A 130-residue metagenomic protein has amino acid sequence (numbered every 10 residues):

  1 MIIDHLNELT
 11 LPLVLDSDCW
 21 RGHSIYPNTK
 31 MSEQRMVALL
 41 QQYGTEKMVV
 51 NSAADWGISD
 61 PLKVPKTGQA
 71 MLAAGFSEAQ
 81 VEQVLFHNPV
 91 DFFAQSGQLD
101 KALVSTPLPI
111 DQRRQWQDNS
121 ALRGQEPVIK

Functional and structural regions predicted by a protein language model:
M1-I2, D18-G22, K47-V49: Structural preference for beta-strand elements that scaffold enzyme active sites
M1-N7, S24-P27: Catalytic beta/alpha-barrel core
N7-L9, M36-V37, S77-E78: A generic local structural motif
L11-S17, K30-Q42, A54-A70, F93-L99: Histidine/acidic-residue-rich catalytic or RNA/ligand-binding cores of hydrolases and nuclease-related proteins
G22-Y26, E33-Q34: Catalytic cores of processing enzymes, dominated by hydrolases/peptidases, characterized by acidic/His-rich
S24, T45-P61, V81: Short acidic/histidine-rich active-site segments
T29-M31, H87-N88: Short secondary-structure capping/turn micro-motifs that flank functional sites
P65-K130: Mid-to-C-terminal alpha-helical segments outside catalytic/metal-binding sites
